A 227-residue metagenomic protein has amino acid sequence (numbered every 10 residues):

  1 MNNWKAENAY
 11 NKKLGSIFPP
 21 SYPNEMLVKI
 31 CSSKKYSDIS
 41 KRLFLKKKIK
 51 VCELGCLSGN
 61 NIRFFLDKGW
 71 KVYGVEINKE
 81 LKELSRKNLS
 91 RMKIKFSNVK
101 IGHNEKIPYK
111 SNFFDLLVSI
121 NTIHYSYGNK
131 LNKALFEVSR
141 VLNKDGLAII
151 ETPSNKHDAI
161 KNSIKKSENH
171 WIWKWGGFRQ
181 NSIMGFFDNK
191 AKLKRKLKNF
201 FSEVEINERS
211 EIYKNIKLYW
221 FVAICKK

Functional and structural regions predicted by a protein language model:
M1-I49, L57-F96, K100-K106, I149-K227: Class I (Rossmann-like) S-adenosyl-L-methionine-dependent methyltransferase catalytic domain, capturing the SAM-binding
L54: Conserved beta-strand/loop positions that form the S-adenosyl-L-methionine
E105-L117: A short acidic, Gly/Pro-enriched loop at the edge of an enzyme's catalytic core that lines a small-molecule cofactor
S119-T122: A short beta-strand submotif of the Rossmann-like class I SAM-dependent methyltransferase core that lines
H124-S126: A short His-aromatic
N132-K144: A short glycine-rich, Lys/Arg-flanked "PGG" loop and its adjoining helix->strand segment in the class I
